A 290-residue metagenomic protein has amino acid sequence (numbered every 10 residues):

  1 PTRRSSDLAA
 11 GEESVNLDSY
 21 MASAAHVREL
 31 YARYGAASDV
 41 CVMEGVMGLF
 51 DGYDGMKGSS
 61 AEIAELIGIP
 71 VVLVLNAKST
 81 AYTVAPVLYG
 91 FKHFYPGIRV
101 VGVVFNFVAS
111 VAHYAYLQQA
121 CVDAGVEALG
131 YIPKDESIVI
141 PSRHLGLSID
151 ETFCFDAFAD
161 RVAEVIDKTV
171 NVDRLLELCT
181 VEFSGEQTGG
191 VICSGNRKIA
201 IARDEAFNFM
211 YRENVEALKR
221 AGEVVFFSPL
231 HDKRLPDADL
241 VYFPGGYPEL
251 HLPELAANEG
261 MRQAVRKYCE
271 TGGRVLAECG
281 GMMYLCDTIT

Functional and structural regions predicted by a protein language model:
T2-S5: Short, small-residue-biased leader/transition segments that mark boundaries at the very start of proteins
E13-E29: Conserved nucleotide-sensing/catalytic segment adjacent to the nucleotide-binding pocket in NTP-handling enzymes
V15, D39-D54: Switch II (G3) loop of P-loop NTPases
G55-K78: Inter-motif core of Ras-like GTPase G domains
Y82-V191: Internal gly/pro-rich beta-alpha loop/helix module that stabilizes soluble enzyme cofactors or their anionic handles
R197-K233: Glycine-rich phosphate/diphosphate-binding loop of Rossmann-like nucleotide-binding domains
R234, A238-V241, E278, Y284: Helical hairpin unit composed of two closely spaced alpha helices linked by a short loop
P248-T290: Cysteine-nucleophile active-site neighborhood
